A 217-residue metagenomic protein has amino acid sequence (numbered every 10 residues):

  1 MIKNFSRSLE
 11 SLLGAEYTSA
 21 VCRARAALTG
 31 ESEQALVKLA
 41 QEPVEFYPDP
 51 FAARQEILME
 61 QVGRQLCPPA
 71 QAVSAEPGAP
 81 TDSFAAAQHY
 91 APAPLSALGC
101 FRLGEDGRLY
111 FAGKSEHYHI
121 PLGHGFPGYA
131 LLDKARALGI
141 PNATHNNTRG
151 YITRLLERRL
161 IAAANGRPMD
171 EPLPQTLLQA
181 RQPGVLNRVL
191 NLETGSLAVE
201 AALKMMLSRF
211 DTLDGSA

Functional and structural regions predicted by a protein language model:
M1-L186: N-terminal glycine-rich, Lys/His-bearing helix-loop that initiates the first secondary-structure elements of many
A164-A217: Short loop-beta-helix segment that forms the pyridoxal 5′-phosphate
